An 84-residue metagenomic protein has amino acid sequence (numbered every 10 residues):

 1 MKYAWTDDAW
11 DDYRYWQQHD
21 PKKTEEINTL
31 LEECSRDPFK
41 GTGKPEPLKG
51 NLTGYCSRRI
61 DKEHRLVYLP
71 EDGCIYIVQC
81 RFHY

Functional and structural regions predicted by a protein language model:
K2-A4, D8-E25, T29, T42 (+3 more regions): Enriched for short, Lys/Arg-rich terminal
R36-F39: Generic structural signal for secondary-structure transition and capping sites
